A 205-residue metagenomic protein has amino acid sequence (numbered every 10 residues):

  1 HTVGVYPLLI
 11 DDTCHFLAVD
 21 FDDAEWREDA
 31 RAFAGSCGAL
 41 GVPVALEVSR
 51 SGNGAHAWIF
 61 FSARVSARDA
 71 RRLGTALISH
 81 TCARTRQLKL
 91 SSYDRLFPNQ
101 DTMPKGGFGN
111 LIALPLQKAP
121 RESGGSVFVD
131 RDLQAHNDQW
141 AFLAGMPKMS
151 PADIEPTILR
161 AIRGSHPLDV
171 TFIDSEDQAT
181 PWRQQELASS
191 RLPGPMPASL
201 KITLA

Functional and structural regions predicted by a protein language model:
H1, G124-G125: Long, contiguous binding/interaction regions
H1-N53, F60-R72, A76: Signature for HUH/AEP ssDNA processing cores
V3-L9, A45-E47, A113-P120, A198-A205: Short, compositionally biased low-complexity segments
R27, G54-A55, R121-S123, H136: Flexible loop/turn segments at secondary-structure boundaries
D29, G107-N110, A135-Q139, M196 (+2 more regions): Alpha-helical structural motif
G38-V48, L159-A205: Long, charged low-complexity interaction segments
I78-F108, I112-E122, H136-L159: Flexible helix-coil linker/hinge segments at domain or subdomain boundaries
